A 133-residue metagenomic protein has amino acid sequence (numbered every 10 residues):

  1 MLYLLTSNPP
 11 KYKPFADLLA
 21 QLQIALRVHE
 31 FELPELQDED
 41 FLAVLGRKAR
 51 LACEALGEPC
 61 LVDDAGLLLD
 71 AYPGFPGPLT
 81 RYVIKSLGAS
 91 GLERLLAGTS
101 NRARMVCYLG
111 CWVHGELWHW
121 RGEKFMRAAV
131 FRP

Functional and structural regions predicted by a protein language model:
L2-Y3, P10-P133: Anionic-ligand binding patches
